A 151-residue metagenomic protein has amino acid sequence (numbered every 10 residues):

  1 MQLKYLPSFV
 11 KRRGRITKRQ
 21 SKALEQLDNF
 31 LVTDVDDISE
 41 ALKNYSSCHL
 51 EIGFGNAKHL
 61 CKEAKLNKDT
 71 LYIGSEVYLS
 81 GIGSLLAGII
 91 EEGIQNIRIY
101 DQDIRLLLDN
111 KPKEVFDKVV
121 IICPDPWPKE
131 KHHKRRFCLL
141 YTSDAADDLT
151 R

Functional and structural regions predicted by a protein language model:
M1-C48, C61: S-adenosyl-L-methionine
E51: Class I SAM-dependent methyltransferase core
A57-K58: Glycine-rich SAM-binding Motif I of class I
Y78: Conserved SAM/SAH-binding beta-strand->alpha-helix loop
I89-K111: S-adenosyl-L-methionine
N110-K118: A short acidic, Gly/Pro-enriched loop at the edge of an enzyme's catalytic core that lines a small-molecule cofactor
D117-L140: Mobile active-site "lid"/loop adjacent to the S-adenosyl-L-methionine
Y141-R151: Single conserved hydrophobic/aromatic residue that forms the stacking wall/gate of nucleotide- or nucleobase-binding
